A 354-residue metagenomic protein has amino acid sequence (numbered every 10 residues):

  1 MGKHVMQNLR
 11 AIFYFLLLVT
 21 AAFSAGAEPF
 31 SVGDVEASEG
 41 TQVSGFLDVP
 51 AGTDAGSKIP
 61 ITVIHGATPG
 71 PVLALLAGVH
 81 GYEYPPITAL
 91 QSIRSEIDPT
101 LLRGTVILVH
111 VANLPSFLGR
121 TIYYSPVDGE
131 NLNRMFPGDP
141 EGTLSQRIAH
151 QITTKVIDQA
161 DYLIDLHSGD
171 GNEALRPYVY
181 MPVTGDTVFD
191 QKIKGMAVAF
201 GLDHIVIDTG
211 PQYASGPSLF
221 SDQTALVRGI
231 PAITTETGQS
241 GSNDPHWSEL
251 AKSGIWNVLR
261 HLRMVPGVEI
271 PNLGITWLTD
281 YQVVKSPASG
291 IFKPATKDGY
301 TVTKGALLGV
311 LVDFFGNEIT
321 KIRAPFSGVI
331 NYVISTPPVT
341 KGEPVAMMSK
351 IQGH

Functional and structural regions predicted by a protein language model:
M1-G2, F15: Generic short amphipathic/hydrophobic targeting helices enriched at N-termini, encompassing Sec-type signal peptides
V5-L9, A25-H354: Structured catalytic-domain cores with a bias toward divalent-metal coordination
I12-A22: Bacterial N-terminal signal peptides
